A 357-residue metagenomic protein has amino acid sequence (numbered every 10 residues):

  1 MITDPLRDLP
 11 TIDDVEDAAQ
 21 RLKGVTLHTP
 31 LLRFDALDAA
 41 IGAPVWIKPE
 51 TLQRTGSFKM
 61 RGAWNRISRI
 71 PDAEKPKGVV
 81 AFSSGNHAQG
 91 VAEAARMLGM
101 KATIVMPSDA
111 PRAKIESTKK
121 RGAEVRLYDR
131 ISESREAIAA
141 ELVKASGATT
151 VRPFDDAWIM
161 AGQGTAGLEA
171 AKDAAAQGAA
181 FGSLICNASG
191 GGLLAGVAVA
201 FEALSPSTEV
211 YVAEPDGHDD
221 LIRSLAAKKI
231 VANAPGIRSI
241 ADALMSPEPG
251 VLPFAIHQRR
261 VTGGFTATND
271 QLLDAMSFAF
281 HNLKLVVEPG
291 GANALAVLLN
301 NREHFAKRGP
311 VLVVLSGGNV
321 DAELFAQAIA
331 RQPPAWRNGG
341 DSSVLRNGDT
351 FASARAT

Functional and structural regions predicted by a protein language model:
M1-T357: PLP-dependent amino-acid enzyme catalytic core
